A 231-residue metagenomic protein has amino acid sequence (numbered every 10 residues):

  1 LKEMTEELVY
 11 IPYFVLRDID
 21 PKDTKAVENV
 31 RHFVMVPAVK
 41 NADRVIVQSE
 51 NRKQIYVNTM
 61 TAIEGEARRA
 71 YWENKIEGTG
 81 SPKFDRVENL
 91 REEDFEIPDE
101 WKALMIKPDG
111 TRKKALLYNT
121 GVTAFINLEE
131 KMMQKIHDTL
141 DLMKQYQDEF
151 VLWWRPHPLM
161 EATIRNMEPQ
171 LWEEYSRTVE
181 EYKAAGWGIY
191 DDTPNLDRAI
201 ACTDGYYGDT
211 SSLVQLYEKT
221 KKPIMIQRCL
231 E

Functional and structural regions predicted by a protein language model:
L1-R91: Active-site and donor-binding regions of nucleotide-sugar-utilizing enzymes
E6-Y10, D191-E231: A donor-sugar binding/catalytic signature common to diverse glycosyltransferases and related nucleotide-sugar
E7, R44, A115, V151 (+1 more regions): Structural motif
F14-R17, N51-K53, P82-F84, G121-F125 (+4 more regions): Short, solvent-exposed loop/turn segments at secondary-structure junctions
P21-K22, Q54-T59, E88-R91, N127-K131 (+3 more regions): A short acidic (Asp/Glu
A38, D109, R198-A199: Structural alpha-helical scaffold elements that stabilize or flank donor/cofactor-binding regions in carbohydrate
S81-Y175: Conserved catalytic-core segment of nucleotide-activated headgroup transferases in glycan assembly
E168-D192: Nucleotide-activated donor-binding/catalytic signature segment of Leloir-type glycosyltransferases, i.e., the conserved
